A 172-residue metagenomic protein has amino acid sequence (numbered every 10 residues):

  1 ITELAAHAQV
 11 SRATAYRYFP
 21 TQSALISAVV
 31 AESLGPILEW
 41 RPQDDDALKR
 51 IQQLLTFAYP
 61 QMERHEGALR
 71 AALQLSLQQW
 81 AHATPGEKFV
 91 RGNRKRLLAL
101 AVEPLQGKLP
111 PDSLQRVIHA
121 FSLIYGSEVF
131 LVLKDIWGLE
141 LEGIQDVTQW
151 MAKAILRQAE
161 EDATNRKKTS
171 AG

Functional and structural regions predicted by a protein language model:
I1-A24, A28: Helix-turn-helix
A6-H7, S27-L54: Amphipathic alpha-helical linker/stalk segments
T21, E32, W150: Alpha-helical DNA-recognition elements
A24-S33, G86, V90: Alpha-helical DNA-contacting segments of helix-turn-helix folds
K49-H65, L69: Amphipathic alpha-helical blocks and their helix-capping loop/short-beta junctions
P60, R64, A71, A81-H119 (+1 more regions): Amphipathic alpha-helical packing segments from all-alpha helical-bundle domains
A72-W80, I136: Secondary-structure edge/capping motif, primarily at the C-terminal ends of alpha-helices and the immediately following
P104-M151, A159-G172: Hydrophobic/aromatic-rich alpha-helical bundle segments in the mid-to-C-terminal region
